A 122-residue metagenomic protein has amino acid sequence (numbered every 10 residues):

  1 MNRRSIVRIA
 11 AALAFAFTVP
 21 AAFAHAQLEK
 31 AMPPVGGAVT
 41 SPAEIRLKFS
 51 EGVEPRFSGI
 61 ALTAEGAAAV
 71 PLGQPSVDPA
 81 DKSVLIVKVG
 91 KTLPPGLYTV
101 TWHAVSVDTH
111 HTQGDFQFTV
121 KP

Functional and structural regions predicted by a protein language model:
M1-L13: Bacterial N-terminal signal peptides that target proteins for export
V19-A21: N-terminal signal peptide c-region/cleavage motif recognized by signal peptidases
F23-S41: N-terminal edge beta-strand
T40, A80, L93-P95: Surface-exposed coil/turn segments at beta-strand junctions on protein surfaces, enriched
T40, I45-E51, T109-P122: Extended, polar beta-sheet/loop recognition surfaces of beta-rich domains that mediate binding to diverse ligands
R46-L47, G52-G73: Short, surface-exposed alpha-helix to beta-strand junction/turn motifs within ectodomains of secreted and cell-envelope
A80-I86: Aromatic sugar-binding surface patches on proteins that engage polysaccharides or sugar-phosphate polymers
V89, P94-H103: A glycine-anchored, Pro-Gly-centered beta-turn/N-cap motif
